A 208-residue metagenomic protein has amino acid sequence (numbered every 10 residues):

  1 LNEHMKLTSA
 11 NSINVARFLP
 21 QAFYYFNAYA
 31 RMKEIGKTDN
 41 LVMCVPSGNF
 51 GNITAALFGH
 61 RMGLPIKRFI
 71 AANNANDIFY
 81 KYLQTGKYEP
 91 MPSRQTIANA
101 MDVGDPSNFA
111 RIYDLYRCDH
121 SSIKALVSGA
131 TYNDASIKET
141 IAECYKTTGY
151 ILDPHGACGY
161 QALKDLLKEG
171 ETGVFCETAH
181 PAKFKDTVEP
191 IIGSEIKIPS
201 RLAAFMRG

Functional and structural regions predicted by a protein language model:
L1-G208: PLP-dependent amino-acid enzyme catalytic core
